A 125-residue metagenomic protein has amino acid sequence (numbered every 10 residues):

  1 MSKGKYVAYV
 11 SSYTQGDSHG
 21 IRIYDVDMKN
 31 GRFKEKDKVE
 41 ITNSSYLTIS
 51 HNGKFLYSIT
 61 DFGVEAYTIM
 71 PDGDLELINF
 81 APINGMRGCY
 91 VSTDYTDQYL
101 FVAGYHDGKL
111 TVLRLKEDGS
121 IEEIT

Functional and structural regions predicted by a protein language model:
M1-G16, I23-D25: An edge-strand/N-cap motif at the start of beta-rich repeat modules
S2-G4, I49-G53, Y95-D97: Residue-level detector of Asp-centered blade-edge/turn motifs that repeat once per structural unit in beta-propeller
Y13-D17, G63-V64, H106-K109: Short glycine/acidic-enriched loop and turn motifs that connect beta-strands
D17, N43, R87: Beta-rich catalytic cores
Y24-G31, Y67-D74, V112-I124: Short loop/turn segments immediately following beta-strands, especially the blade-tip and inter-blade linker loops
K34-E40, E76-P82, T125: A short beta-strand motif characteristic of beta-propeller blades
